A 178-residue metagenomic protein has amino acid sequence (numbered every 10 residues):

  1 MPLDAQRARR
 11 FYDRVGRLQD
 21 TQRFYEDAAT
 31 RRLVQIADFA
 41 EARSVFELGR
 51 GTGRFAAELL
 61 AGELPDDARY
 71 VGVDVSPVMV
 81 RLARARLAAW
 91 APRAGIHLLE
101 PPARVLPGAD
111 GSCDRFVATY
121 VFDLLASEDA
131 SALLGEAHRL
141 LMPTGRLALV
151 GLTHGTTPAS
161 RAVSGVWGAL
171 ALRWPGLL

Functional and structural regions predicted by a protein language model:
M1-A40, R54, S164, G168: Conserved class I S-adenosyl-L-methionine
V34-E41, G62-E63, L106-P107: Glycine-rich helix-loop-beta junction characteristic of Rossmann-like nucleotide cofactor-binding loops
F46-V105: Class I SAM-dependent methyltransferase SAM/SAH-binding core
R104-F116: A short acidic, Gly/Pro-enriched loop at the edge of an enzyme's catalytic core that lines a small-molecule cofactor
R115-E128: A short SAM/SAH-binding and catalytic strip from SAM-dependent methyltransferases
S131-P143: A short glycine-rich, Lys/Arg-flanked "PGG" loop and its adjoining helix->strand segment in the class I
T144-L152: Conserved beta-strand signature within the Rossmann-like core of class I S-adenosyl-L-methionine
R161-L178: Conserved Class I S-adenosyl-L-methionine
